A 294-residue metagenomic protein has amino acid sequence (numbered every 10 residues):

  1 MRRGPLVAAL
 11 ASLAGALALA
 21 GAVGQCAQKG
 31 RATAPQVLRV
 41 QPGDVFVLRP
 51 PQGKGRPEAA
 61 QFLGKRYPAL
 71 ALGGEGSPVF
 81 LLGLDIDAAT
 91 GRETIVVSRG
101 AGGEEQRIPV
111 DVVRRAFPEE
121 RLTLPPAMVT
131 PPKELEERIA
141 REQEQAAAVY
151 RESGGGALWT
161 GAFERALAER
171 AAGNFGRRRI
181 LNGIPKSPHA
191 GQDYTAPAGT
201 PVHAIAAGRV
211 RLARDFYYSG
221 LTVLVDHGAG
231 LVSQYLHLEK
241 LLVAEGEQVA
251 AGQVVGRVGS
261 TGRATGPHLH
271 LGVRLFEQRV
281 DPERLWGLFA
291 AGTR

Functional and structural regions predicted by a protein language model:
M1-R3: N-terminal secretory signal peptides that target proteins for export/translocation
A8-G21: Bacterial N-terminal signal peptides
C26-K54, A59-F62, A71-S77, R92-L181 (+1 more regions): Polar/charged, compositionally biased leader and regulatory segments
P50-Q52, I86, R214: Non-cytosolic beta-sheet module surface loops
F62-L63, L275: Structural motif
G76-L82, Q192: Short strand-edge motifs at loop-to-beta-strand transitions and within beta-strands of extracellular beta-rich domains
G83-A89: Short, surface-exposed loop/turn segments at beta-strand-coil junctions that are enriched for proline with nearby
E164-R294: Catalytic cores of peptidoglycan-degrading enzymes
